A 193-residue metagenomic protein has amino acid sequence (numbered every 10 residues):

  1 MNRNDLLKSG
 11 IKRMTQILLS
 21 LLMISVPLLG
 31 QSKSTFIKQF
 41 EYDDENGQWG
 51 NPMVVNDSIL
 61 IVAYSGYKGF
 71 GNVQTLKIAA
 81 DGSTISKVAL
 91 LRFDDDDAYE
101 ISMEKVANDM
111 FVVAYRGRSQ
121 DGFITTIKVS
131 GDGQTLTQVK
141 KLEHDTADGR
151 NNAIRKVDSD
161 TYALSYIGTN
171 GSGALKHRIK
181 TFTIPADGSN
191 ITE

Functional and structural regions predicted by a protein language model:
M1-R13: N-terminal secretory signal peptides that target proteins for export/translocation
N4-D5, L18, D57: Generic extreme N-terminus detector
G10-L22: Sec-dependent signal peptide hydrophobic core
L21-G30: Hydrophobic h-region of N-terminal signal peptides that target proteins for export in Gram-negative bacteria
Q31-E193: Extracellular, repeat-based ectodomains that mediate carbohydrate processing or recognition
